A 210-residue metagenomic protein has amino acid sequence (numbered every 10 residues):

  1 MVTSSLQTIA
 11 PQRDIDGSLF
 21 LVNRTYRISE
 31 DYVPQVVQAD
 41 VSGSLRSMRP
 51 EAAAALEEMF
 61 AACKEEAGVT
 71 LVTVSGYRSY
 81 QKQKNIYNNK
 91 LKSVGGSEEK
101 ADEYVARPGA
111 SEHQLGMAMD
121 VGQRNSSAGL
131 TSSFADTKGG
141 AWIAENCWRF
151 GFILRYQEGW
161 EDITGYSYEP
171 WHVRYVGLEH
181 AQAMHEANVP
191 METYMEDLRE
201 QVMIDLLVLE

Functional and structural regions predicted by a protein language model:
M1-G76, Y80-E210: Extracytoplasmic cell-surface/polysaccharide-interacting catalytic and binding patches
